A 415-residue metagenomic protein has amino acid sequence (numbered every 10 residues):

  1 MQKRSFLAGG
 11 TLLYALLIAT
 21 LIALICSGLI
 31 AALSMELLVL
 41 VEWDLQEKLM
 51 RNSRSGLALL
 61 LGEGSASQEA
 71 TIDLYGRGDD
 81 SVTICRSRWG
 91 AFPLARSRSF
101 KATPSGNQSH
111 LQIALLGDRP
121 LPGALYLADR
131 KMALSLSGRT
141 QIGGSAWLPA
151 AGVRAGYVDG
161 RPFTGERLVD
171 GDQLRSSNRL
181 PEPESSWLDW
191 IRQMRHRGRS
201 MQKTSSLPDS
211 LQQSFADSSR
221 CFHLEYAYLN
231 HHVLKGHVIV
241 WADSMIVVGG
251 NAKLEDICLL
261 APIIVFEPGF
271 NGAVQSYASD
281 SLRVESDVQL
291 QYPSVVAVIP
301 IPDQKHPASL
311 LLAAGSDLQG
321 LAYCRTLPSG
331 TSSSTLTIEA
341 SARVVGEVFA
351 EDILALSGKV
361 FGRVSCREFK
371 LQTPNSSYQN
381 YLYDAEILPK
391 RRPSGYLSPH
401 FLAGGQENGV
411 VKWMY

Functional and structural regions predicted by a protein language model:
M1-T11, S145-P149, I239: N-terminal start-of-domain structural block
Q2-D129, G405-Y415: Beta-strand/loop motifs with alternating small/hydrophobic and polar/acidic residues, enriched in the first structured
K3, E36-L40, I84, A133 (+4 more regions): A general structural-boundary detector
R86-Y226, N230-W241, G249-K253, C258 (+4 more regions): Short, ordered "entry" segments at domain starts
V240-A242, V247-K305: Long, well-ordered mid-to-C-terminal structural blocks that present hydrophobic/aromatic surfaces
P262, Q275, S279-S281, Y292-Y415: Hydrophilic extracytoplasmic domains
